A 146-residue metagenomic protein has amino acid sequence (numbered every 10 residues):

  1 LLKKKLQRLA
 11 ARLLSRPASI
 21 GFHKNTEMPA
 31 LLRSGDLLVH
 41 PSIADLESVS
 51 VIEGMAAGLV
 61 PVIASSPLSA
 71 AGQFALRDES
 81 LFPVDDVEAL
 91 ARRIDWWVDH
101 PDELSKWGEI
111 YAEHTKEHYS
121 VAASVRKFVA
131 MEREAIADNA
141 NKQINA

Functional and structural regions predicted by a protein language model:
K4-H23: Nucleotide-activated donor-binding/catalytic signature segment of Leloir-type glycosyltransferases, i.e., the conserved
F22-H23, A30-G35: Short alpha-helical donor nucleotide-sugar binding micro-motif in glycosyltransferases
P29, E47, V51-A56, A70-G72: Short alpha-helical segment that forms part of, or immediately flanks, the ligand-binding pocket in carbohydrate-active
L38-V39: A short hydrophobic beta-strand element within the catalytic core of glycosyltransferases that build diverse glycans
I43: Aromatic "clamp/platform" in nucleotide-sugar-dependent glycosyltransferases that forms part of the donor/acceptor
V60-S65, S69: Short hydrophobic beta-strand element within catalytic cores of glycosyltransferases and related nucleotide-activated
L76-V87, W96-P101: Conserved acidic donor-binding segment of nucleotide-sugar-dependent glycosyltransferases
D102-E134, N139: A charged, aromatic-enriched C-terminal amphipathic alpha-helix characteristic of glycosyltransferases across folds
